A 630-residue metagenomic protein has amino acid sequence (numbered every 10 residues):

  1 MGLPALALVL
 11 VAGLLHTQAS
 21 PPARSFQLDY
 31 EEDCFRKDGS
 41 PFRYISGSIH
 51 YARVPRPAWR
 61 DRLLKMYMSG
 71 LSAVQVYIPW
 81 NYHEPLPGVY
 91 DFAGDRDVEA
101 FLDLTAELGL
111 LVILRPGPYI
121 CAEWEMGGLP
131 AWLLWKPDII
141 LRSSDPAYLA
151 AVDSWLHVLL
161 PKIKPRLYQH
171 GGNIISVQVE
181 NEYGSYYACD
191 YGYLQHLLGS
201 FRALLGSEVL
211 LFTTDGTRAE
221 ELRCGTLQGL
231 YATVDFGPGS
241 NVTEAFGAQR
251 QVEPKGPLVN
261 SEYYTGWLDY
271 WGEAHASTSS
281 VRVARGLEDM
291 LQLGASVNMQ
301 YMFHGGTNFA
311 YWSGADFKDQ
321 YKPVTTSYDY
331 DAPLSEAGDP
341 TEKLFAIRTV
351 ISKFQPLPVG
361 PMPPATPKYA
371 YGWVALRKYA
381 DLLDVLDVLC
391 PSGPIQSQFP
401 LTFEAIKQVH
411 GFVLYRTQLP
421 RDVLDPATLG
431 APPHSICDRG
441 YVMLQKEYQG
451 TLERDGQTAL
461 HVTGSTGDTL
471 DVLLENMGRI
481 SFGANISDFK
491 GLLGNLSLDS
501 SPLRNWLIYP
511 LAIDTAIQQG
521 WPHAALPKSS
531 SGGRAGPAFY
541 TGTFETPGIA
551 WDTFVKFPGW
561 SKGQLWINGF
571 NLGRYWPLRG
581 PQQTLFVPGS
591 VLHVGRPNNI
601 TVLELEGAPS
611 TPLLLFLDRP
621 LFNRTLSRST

Functional and structural regions predicted by a protein language model:
G2, L149-I163, L167-V179, G184-Y186 (+8 more regions): Carbohydrate-binding surfaces of carbohydrate-active enzymes
G2, V11-A73, G109-L111: N-terminal carbohydrate-binding accessory modules
A23, L114, P118-A151, L159-M299: Substrate-binding/catalytic cleft of secreted carbohydrate-active enzymes, primarily glycoside hydrolases
D38-S40, Y77-V89, G94, A122-A147 (+4 more regions): Aromatic- and acidic-residue-enriched carbohydrate-binding clefts of CAZyme catalytic domains
F42, Y448-G450, L572-G573: Short hydrophobic beta-strand segments in globular cytosolic domains
H50-M68, P87-A106, S280, D425-A431 (+4 more regions): Aromatic- and glycine-enriched glycan-recognition loops and surfaces that form the carbohydrate-binding subsites
W59-G127, L198-V209: Aromatic-lined substrate-binding rim segments of carbohydrate-active enzymes
D425-K446, L470, F544-N568, Y575-W576 (+1 more regions): Aromatic-lined ligand-binding clefts that engage carbohydrates, nucleic acids, or primary amines
